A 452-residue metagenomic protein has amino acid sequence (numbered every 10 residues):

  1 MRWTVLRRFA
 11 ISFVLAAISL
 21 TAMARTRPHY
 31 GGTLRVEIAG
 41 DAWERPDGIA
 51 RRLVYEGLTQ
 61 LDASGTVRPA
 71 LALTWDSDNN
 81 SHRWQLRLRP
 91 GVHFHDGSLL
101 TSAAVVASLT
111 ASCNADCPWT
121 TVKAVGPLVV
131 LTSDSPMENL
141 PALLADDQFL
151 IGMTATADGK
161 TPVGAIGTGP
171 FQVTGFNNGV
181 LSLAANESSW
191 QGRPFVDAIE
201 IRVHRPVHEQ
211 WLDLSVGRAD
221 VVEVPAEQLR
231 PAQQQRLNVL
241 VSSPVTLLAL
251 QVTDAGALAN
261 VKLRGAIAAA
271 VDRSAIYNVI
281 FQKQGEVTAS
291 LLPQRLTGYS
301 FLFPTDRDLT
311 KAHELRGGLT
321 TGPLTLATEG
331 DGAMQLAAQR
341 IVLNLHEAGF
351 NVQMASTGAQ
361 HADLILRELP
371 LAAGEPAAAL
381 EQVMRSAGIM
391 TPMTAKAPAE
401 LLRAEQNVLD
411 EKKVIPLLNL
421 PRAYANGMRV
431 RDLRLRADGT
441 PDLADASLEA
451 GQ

Functional and structural regions predicted by a protein language model:
R35, T101-A107, L128, P170 (+6 more regions): Alpha-helical secondary-structure segments
R35-N79, R87, I166: N-terminal lobe/hinge region of extracytoplasmic solute-binding protein
L73-N114, V130, A257: Aromatic- and charge-enriched surface segment that lines or borders ligand/interaction sites
N114-A157, P170, T174-G175: Surface-exposed binding/hinge segments that line and control ligand-binding clefts or catalytic entry sites
L144-P194, A198, H208-E209: Gly/Pro-rich hinge or "lid" segments in bacterial periplasmic/extracellular proteins
E187-A232: Ligand-site clamp/hinge motif
Q282-G318, G330-L336: Structural transition elements
N426-Q452: Long beta-strand-rich cores associated with HINT superfamily self-processing modules
